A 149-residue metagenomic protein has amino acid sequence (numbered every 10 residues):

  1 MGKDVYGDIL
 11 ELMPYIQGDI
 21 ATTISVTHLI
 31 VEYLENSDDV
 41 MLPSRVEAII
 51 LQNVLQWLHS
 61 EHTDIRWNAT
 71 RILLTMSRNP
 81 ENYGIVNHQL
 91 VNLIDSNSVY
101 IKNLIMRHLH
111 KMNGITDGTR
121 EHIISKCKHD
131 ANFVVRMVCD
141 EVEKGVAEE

Functional and structural regions predicted by a protein language model:
G2-M13, S37-W57, P80-N92, I115-K126 (+1 more regions): Amphipathic alpha-helical scaffolding segments comprising HEAT/armadillo-like alpha-solenoid repeats
M13-Q17, L58-E61, I94-N97, C127-A131: Alpha-solenoid helical repeat architecture
P14, H28-E35, L74-T75, H110-K111 (+1 more regions): Structural signature of alpha-helical solenoid repeat scaffolds
Y15-N36, P43-E47: Terminal domain-start segments
G18-I24, T63-D64, V99-Y100, N132-R136: Alpha-helix N-cap/helix-start positions at coil->helix boundaries
S25, L29, N53, N68 (+6 more regions): Alpha-solenoid helical repeat scaffolds
L93, V99-C127, V134: Extended alpha-helical scaffolding segments
